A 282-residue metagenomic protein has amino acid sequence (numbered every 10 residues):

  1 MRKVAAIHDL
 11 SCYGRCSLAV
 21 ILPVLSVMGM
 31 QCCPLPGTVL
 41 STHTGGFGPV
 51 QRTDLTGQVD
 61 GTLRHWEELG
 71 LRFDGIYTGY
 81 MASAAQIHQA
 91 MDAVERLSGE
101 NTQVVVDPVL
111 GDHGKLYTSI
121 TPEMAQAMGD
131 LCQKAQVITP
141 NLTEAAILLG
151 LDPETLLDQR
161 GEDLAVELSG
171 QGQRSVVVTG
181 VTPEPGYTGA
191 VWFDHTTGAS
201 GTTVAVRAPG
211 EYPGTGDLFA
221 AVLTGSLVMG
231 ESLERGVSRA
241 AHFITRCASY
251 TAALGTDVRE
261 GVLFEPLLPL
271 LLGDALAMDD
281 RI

Functional and structural regions predicted by a protein language model:
M1-V106, L110-T118, F264-A277, R281: Conserved N-terminal subdomain of the carbohydrate kinase-like
I7-L10, G37, T78-Y80, D107-V109 (+5 more regions): Fold-independent oxyanion-binding glycine-rich loops and adjacent beta-strand/coil segments at enzyme active sites
C12, S200-G214: Short pre-catalytic strand/loop immediately N-terminal to key active-site residues, enriched for Gly-Thr
M30, R64, E68-L71, E95 (+6 more regions): Generic secondary-structure signature for well-ordered alpha-helical cores
T118-S200, E234: Conserved phosphate/ATP/ADP-binding segment of small-molecule kinases
A146-I147, G210-L233, V237: Short, small-residue alpha-helix embedded
E234-I282: Charged C-terminal helix
